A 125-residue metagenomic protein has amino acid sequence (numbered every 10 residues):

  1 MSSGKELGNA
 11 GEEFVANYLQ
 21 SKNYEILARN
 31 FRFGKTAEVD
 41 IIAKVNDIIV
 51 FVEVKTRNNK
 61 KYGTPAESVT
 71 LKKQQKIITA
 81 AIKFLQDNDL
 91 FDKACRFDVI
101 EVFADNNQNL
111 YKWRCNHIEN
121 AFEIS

Functional and structural regions predicted by a protein language model:
M1-N30: Acidic-basic catalytic patches of nuclease active cores, encompassing PD-(D/E)XK and other metal-cofactor nuclease
L19, I77, F97: Residue-level signal for inorganic ion chemistry
R32, K44, V102-D105: A generic structural motif
G34-A37: Short acidic/glycine-enriched loop/turn segments that link adjacent beta-strands
V39-K60, I77: Conserved catalytic cores of phosphodiester-cleaving nucleases, focusing on short active-site segments
N58-K83, D87: Mg2+/Mn2+-dependent nuclease catalytic core
D87-S125: Domain-level recognition of nuclease-like catalytic cores that cleave nucleotide substrates
